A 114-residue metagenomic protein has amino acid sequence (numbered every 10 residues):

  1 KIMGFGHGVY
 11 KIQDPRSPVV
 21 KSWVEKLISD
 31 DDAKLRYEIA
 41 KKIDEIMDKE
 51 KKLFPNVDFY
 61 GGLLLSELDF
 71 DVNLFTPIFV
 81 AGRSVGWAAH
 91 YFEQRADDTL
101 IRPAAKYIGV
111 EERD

Functional and structural regions predicted by a protein language model:
K1-D114: Non-transmembrane, aqueous-exposed alpha-helical and coiled segments at domain scale
